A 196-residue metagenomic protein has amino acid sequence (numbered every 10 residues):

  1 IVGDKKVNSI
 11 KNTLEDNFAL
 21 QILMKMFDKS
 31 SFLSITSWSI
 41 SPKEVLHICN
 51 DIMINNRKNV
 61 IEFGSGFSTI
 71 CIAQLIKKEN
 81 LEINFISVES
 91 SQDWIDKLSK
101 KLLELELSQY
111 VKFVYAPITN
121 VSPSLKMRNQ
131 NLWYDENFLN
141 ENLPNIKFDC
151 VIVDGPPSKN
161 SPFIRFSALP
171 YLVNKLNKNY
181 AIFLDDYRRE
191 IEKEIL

Functional and structural regions predicted by a protein language model:
I1-S41: Rossmann-like AdoMet
T36-I40, M127-N131, S158-P162: Short, flexible loop segments at the rims of nucleotide/cofactor-binding pockets, characterized by
I40-T119: SAM cofactor-binding core of SAM-dependent methyltransferases, primarily the Rossmann-like beta-alpha-beta module
L46-I48, D135-E141, S167-Y171: A generic local structural motif
N55, E141-K147, N177: Glycine-rich phosphate-binding loop signature in dinucleotide/nucleotide-binding domains
V60, S87, I152, F183-L184: Generic enzyme active-site microenvironment
S99-I146: S-adenosyl-L-methionine
D149-C150, P156-L196: C-terminal substrate-binding/active-site "lid" region of AdoMet-derived donor-dependent transferases
